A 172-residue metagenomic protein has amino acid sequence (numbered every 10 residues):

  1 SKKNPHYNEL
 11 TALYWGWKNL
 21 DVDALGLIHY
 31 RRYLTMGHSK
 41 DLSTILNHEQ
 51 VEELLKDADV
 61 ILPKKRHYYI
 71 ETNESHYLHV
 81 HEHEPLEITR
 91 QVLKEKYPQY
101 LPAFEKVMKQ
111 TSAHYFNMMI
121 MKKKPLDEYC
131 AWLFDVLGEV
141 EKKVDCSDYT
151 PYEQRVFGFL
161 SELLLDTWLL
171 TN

Functional and structural regions predicted by a protein language model:
S1-N172: ER/Golgi luminal nucleotide-sugar-dependent glycosyltransferases, focusing on the catalytic module
